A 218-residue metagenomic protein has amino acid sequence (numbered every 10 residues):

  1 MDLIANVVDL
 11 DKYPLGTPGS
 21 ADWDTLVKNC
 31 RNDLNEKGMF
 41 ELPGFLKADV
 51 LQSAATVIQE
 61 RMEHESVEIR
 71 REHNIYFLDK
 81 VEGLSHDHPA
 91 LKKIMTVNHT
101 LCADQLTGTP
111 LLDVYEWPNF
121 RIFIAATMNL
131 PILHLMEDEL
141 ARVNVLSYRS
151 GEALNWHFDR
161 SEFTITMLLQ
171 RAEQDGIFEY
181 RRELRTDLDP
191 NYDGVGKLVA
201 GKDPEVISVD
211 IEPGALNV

Functional and structural regions predicted by a protein language model:
M1-E36: Fe(II)/2-oxoglutarate
V8, A21, L42, V209-I211: Generic detection of short hydrophobic beta-strand segments and adjacent strand-loop junctions
P18-G19, D24, F45, E68 (+1 more regions): Basic/polar, acidic-poor N-terminal "presequence/leader" segments that form or can form short amphipathic helices
C30, G38, S53-A55: A structural signal for short hydrophobic/aromatic patches embedded in well-ordered alpha helices
F40-L46: Short amphipathic
L46-D49, S53, V57-R61, E65 (+1 more regions): Signature of the catalytic double-stranded beta-helix
E65-N74, M136-E139, Y192: A short, aromatic/hydrophobic, helix- or strand-capping loop or linear motif that either lines the entrance/gate
D104-L112, N119-N217: Catalytic core of non-heme Fe(II) oxygenases with the double-stranded beta-helix
